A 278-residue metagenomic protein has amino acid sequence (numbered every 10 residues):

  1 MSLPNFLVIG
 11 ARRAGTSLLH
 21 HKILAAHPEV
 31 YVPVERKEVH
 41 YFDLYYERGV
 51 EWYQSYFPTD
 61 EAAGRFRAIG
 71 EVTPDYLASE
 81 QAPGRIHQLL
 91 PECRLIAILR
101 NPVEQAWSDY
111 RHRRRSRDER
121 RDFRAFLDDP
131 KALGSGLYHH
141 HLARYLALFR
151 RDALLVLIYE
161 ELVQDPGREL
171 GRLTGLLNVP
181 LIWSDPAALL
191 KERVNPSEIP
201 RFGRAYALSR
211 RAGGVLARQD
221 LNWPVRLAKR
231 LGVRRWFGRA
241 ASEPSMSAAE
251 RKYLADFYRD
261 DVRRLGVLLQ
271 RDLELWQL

Functional and structural regions predicted by a protein language model:
M1-L278: Anion-recognition interface
